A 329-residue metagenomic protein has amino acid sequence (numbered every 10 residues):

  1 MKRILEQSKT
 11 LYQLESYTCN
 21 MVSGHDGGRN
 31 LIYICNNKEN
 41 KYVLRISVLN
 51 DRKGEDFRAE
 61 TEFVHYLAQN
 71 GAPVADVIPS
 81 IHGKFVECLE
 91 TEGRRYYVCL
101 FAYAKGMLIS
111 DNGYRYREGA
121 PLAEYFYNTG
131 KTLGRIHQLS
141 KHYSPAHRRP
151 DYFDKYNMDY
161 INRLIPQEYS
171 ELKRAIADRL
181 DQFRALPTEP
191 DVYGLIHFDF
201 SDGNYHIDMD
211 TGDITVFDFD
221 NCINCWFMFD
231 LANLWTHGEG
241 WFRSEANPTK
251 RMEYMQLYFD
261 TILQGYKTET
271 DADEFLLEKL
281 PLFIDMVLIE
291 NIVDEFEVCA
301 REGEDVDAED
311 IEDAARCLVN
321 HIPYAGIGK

Functional and structural regions predicted by a protein language model:
I4-Q7, L11, K141, P145 (+2 more regions): An alpha-helical support segment within catalytic cores of ATP-dependent transferases
L14-N36: ATP-binding glycine-rich phosphate-binding loop
G28-N36, V43-L44, F183-F229: Active-site acidic catalytic loop and adjacent metal/ATP-binding pocket of ATP-dependent phosphoryl transfer enzymes
N40-H142: ATP-binding pocket architecture of kinase catalytic cores
G83, L100-R117, M158, R163 (+1 more regions): A glycine-centered beta->alpha junction motif in the catalytic cores of kinase/phosphotransferase enzymes
Y116-S170, N224: A cross-family kinase active-site recognition segment
M228-T270, D285-G303: Active-site activation/catalytic loop segments of kinase-like enzymes and analogous catalytic loops in related
E290-K329: ATP/Mg2+ or Mg2+-diphosphate-binding catalytic cores that bind nucleotide phosphates or diphosphates via glycine-rich
